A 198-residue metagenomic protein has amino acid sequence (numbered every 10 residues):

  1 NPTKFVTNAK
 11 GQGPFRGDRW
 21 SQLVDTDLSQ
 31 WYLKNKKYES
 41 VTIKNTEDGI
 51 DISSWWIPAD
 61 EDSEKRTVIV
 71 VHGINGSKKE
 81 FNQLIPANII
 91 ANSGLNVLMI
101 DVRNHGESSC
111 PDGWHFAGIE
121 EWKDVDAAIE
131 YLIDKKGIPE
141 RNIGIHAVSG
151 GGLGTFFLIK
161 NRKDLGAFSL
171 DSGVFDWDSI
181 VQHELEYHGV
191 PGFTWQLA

Functional and structural regions predicted by a protein language model:
N1-D25: N-terminal membrane-anchoring alpha-helices
R19-E61: N-terminal cap/lid segment of alpha/beta-hydrolase-fold proteins
E64-G73: Short beta-strand element of the alpha/beta-hydrolase
G76-I89, V102: The serine-hydrolase catalytic nucleophile loop
I90-S109: Conserved alpha/beta-hydrolase
H115-K136: Alpha/beta-hydrolase active-site loop
G137-V148: Alpha/beta-hydrolase fold nucleophile elbow
F157-A198: Hydrolase active-site cap/lid region
